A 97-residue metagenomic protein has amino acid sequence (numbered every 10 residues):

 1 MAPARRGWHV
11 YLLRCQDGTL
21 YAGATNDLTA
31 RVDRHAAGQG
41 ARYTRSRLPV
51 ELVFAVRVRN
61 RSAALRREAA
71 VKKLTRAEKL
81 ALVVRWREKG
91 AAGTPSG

Functional and structural regions predicted by a protein language model:
M1-V58, S62-L82, W86-G90, T94-G97: GIY-YIG nuclease catalytic motif and its immediate N-terminal context
